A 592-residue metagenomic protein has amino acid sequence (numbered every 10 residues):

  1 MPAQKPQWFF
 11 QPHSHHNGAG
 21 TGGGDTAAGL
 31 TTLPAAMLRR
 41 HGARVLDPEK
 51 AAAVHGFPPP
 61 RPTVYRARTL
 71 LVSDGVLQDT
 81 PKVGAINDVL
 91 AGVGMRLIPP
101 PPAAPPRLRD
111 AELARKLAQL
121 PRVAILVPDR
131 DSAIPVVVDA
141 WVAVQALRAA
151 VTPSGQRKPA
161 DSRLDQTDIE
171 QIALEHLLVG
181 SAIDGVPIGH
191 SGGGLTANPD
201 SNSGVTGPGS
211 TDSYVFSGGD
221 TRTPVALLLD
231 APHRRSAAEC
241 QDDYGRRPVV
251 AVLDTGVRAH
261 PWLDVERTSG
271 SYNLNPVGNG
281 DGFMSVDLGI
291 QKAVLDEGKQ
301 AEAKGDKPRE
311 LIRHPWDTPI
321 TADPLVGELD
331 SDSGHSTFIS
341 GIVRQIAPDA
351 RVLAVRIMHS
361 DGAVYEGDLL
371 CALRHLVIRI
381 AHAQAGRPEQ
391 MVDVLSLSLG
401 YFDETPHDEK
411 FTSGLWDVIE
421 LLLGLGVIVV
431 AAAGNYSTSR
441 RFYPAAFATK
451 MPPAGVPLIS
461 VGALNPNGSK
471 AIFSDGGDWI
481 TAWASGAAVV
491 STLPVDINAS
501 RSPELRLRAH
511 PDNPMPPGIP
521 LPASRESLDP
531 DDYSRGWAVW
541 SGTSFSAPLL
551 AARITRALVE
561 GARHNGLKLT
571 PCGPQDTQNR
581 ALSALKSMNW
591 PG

Functional and structural regions predicted by a protein language model:
P2-K5, A36-R61, Q78-P128, G305 (+5 more regions): Extended charged low-complexity segments that act as oligomerization/scaffolding linkers
P2-L30, M37, A124-V127: N-proximal, low-complexity, solvent-exposed accessory regions that precede a main structured/catalytic
A3-K5, F338, M358-P453, D531-P548 (+1 more regions): Substrate-binding/access-modulating region of protease and related hydrolase catalytic domains
K5, A53-P60, V64-R66, L70-T223: Autoinhibitory propeptides
L177, G256-R258, G400-F402, I428 (+3 more regions): Catalytic metal-binding/acid-base residues of hydrolase active sites
S210-S213, S217-A350, C371, I378-M391 (+2 more regions): Active-site core segment of subtilase-fold serine proteases
Q300, G305, V427, A448-V559: Extracellular S/T/G-rich loop segment that most often corresponds to the catalytic His/Ser-adjacent loop
Q384-G400, P457-I459, W537, V559-G592: C-terminal subdomain of the subtilisin-like protease fold in secreted/lumenal serine endopeptidases
